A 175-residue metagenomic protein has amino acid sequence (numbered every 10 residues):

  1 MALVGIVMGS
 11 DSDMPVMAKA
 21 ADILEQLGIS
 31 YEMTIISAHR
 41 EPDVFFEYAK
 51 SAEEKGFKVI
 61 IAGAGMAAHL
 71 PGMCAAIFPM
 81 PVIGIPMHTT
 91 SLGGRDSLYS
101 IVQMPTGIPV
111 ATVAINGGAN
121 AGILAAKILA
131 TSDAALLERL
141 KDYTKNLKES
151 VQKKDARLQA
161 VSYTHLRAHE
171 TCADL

Functional and structural regions predicted by a protein language model:
V4-E32, S37-A38: Glycine-rich phosphate/diphosphate-binding loop of Rossmann-like nucleotide-binding domains
S12, S97-V161: C-terminal binding/interaction regions
D13-M17, P42, A67-M73, L92-R95 (+1 more regions): Short glycine/serine/threonine-rich phosphate/pyrophosphate-binding segments that cradle anionic phosphate groups
A21, F46-E47, A76, G93-P105: Active-site-proximal loop->helix
I36-E53: N-terminal beta-loop-helix "entrance" segment that forms/cooperates in small-molecule cofactor or anionic ligand
Y48-P86: Glycine-rich phosphate-binding loop
T164-T171: Conserved small/polar residues in nucleotide/adenosyl-binding loops
